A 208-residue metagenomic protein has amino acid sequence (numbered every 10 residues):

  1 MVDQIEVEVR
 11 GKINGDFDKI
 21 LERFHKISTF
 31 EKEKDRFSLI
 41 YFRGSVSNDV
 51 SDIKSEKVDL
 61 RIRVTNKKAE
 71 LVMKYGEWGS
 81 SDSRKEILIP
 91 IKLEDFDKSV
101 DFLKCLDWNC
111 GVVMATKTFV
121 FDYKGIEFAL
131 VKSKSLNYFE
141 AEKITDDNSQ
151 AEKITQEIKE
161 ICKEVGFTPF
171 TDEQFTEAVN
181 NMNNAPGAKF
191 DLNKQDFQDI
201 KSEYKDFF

Functional and structural regions predicted by a protein language model:
M1-G125, T168, T176-F208: N-terminal strand-loop-strand beta-hairpin
E6, Y138-F139, T155-K159: Hydrophobic, well-ordered secondary-structure segments
I20-L21, L136, E160-I161: Glyoxalase I/VOC metalloenzyme domain signal
S28-E31, P90-E94, E140, S149 (+1 more regions): Short, low-complexity, polar/charged sequence segments that are solvent-exposed and flexible
L93-D97, A115, S135, N148-E152 (+2 more regions): Short, amphipathic alpha-helical segments
L106-A151: Conserved, surface-exposed functional patches that form binding/active-site neighborhoods
D146-N181, G187: Mixed-charge, glycine-accented linear interaction segment located at domain edges/termini
